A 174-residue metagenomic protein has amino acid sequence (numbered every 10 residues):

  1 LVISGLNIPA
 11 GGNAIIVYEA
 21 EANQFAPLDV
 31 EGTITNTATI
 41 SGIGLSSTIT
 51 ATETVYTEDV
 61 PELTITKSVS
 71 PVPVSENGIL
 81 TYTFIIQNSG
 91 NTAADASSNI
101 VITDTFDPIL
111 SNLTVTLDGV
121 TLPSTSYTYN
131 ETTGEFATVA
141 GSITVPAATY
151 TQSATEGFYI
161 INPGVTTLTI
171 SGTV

Functional and structural regions predicted by a protein language model:
L1-V174: Exported/extracytosolic protein signature
